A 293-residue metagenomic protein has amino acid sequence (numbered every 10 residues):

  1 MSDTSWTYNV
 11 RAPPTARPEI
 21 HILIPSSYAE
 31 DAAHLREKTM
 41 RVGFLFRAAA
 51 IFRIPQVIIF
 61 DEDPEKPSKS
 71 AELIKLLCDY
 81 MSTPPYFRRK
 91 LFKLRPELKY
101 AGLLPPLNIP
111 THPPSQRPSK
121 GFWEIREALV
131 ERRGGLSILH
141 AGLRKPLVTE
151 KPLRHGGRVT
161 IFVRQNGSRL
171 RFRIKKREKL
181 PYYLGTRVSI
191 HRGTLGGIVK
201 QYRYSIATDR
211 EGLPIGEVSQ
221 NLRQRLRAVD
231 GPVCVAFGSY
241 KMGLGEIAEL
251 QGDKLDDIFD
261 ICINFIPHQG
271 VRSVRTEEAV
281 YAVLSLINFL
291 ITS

Functional and structural regions predicted by a protein language model:
M1-S293: Post-transcriptional modification and biogenesis factors for structured RNAs of the translation apparatus
